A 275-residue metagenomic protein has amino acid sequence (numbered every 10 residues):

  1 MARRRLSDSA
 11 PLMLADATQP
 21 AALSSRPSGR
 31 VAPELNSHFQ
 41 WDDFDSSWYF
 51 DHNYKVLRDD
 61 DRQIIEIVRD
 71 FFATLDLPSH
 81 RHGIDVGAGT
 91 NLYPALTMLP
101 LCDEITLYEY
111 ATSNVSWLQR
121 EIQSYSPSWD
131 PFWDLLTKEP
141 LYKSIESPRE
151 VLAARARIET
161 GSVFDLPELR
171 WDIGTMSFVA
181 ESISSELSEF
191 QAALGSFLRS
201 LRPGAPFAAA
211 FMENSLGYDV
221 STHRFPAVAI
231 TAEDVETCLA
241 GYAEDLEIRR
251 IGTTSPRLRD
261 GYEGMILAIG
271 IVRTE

Functional and structural regions predicted by a protein language model:
A2-L6, A10-P78, Y93: Class I SAM-dependent methyltransferase Rossmann-like catalytic core, especially the SAM/SAH-binding loop
P78-N91, E104-T106: Conserved class I S-adenosyl-L-methionine
A111: Conserved SAM/SAH-binding beta-strand->alpha-helix loop
I122-D165: S-adenosyl-L-methionine
G161-T175: A short acidic, Gly/Pro-enriched loop at the edge of an enzyme's catalytic core that lines a small-molecule cofactor
D172-S188: A short SAM/SAH-binding and catalytic strip from SAM-dependent methyltransferases
S185, S215-D234, L258: Acceptor-substrate binding/catalytic loop of class I
S188-A205: A short glycine-rich, Lys/Arg-flanked "PGG" loop and its adjoining helix->strand segment in the class I
